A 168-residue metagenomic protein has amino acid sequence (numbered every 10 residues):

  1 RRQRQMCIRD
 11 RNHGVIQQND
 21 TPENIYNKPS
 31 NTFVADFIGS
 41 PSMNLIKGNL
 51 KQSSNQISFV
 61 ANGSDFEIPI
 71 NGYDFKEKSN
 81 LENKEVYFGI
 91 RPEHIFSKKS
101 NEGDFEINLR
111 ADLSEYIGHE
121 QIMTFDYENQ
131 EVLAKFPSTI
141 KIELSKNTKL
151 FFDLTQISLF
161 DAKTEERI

Functional and structural regions predicted by a protein language model:
R1-I8: Short, small-residue-biased leader/transition segments that mark boundaries at the very start of proteins
Q3, Q17-Q18, Q121: Glutamine-centric residue-chemistry signal
Q5, H13, N31: The feature captures the ABC ATPase H-loop/switch
D10-R11, I90: Catalytic metal- and UDP-sugar-binding loop of GT-A-like glycosyltransferases, i.e., residues flanking the conserved
R11-D20, K28: ABC ATPase "signature
E23-N27, A35-I38: Short acidic-hydrophobic catalytic motif
P41-I46, Q52-I168: Non-catalytic connector elements of ABC transporters
